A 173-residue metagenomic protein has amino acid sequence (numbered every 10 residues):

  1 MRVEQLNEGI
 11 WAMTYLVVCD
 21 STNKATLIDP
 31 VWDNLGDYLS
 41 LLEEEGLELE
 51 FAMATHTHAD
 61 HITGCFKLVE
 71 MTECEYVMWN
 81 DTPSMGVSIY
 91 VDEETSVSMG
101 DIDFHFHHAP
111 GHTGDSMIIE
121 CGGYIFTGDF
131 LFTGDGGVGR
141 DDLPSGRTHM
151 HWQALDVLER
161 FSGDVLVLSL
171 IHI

Functional and structural regions predicted by a protein language model:
M1-L47, I118-G128, G134: Conserved beta-strand hairpin/beta-sheet module of binuclear metal-dependent hydrolase folds, prominently
L6-N7, A109, V167: Short beta-strand
W11, T22, W32-H108: Active-site HxH/HxHxD metal-binding segment of metal-dependent hydrolases
L16, S96-Y124, R160: Core dinuclear metal-dependent hydrolase active-site scaffold
G114-L170: Metallo-beta-lactamase
